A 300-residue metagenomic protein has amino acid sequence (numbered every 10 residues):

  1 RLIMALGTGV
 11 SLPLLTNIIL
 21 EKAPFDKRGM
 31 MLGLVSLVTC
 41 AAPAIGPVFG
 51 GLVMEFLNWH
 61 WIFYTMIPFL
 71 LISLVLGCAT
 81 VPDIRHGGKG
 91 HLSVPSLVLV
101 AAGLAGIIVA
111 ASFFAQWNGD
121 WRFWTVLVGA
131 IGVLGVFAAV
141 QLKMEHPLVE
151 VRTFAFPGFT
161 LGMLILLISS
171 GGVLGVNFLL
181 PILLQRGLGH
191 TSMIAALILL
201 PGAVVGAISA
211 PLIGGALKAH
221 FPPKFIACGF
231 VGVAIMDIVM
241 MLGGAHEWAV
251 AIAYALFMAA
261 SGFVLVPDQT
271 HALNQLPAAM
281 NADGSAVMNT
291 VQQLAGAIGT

Functional and structural regions predicted by a protein language model:
R1-P95: Helix-loop-helix hairpins in multi-pass membrane proteins, especially solute transporters
P13-T16, F25, S36-V38, F56-L57 (+4 more regions): 12-transmembrane solute porter fold
I67-H86, A101-F113, G129-M144: C-terminal membrane-cytosol helix-exit motif in multi-pass small-molecule transporters
S73, S96-I108, C228-M236, G299: Hydrophobic membrane-spanning alpha-helices of multi-pass integral membrane proteins
P82-V98, V126, M144-V151: Flexible cytoplasmic inter-helical loops of multi-pass small-molecule transporters
R85-K89, F113-G119, G244: Membrane-interface helix caps and helix-loop-helix hairpins in membrane proteins
H91-V100, M163-S170: Loop-to-transmembrane-helix transition segments
